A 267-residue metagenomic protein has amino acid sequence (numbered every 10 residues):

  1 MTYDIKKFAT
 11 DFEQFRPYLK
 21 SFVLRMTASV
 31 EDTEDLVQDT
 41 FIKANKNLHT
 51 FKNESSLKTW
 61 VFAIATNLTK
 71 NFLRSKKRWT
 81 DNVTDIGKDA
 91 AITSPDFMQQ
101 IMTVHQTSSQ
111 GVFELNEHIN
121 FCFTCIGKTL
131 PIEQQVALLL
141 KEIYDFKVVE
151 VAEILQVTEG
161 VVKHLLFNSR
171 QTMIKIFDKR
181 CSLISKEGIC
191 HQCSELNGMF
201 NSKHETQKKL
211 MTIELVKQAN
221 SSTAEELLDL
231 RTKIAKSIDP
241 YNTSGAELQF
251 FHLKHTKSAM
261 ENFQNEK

Functional and structural regions predicted by a protein language model:
T2-K6, T10, D81-I132, V149-E159 (+2 more regions): Intrinsic, short, N-terminal disordered tails of RNA polymerase sigma-factor systems
D11-E31, F41, N45-N47, L73 (+2 more regions): Amphipathic, Lys/Arg- and hydrophobic-enriched alpha-helical face
L24, F41-N45, S55-R78, N82-T84 (+2 more regions): Σ70-family region 2.3-2.4 aromatic/basic alpha-helix that recognizes the −10 promoter and nucleates DNA melting
H49-N53: Short alpha-helix-to-loop micro-motif enriched in aromatics/charged/Gly
A137-L138: A short pre-motif secondary-structure segment
